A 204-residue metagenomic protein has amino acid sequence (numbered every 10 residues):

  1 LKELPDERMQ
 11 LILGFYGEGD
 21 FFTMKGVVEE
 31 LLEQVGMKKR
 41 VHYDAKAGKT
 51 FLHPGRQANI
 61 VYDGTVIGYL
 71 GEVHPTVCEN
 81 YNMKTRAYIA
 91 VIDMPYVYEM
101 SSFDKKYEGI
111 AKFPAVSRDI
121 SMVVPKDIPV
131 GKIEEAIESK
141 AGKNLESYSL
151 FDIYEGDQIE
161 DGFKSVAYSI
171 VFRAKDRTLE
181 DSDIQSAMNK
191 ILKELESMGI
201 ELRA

Functional and structural regions predicted by a protein language model:
K2-E3: Small/polar/charged residue-enriched interaction surfaces, especially the RNA/DNA-contacting tracks of RNP/CRISPR
D6-I12, E18-A204: A carboxyl-terminal module marker
